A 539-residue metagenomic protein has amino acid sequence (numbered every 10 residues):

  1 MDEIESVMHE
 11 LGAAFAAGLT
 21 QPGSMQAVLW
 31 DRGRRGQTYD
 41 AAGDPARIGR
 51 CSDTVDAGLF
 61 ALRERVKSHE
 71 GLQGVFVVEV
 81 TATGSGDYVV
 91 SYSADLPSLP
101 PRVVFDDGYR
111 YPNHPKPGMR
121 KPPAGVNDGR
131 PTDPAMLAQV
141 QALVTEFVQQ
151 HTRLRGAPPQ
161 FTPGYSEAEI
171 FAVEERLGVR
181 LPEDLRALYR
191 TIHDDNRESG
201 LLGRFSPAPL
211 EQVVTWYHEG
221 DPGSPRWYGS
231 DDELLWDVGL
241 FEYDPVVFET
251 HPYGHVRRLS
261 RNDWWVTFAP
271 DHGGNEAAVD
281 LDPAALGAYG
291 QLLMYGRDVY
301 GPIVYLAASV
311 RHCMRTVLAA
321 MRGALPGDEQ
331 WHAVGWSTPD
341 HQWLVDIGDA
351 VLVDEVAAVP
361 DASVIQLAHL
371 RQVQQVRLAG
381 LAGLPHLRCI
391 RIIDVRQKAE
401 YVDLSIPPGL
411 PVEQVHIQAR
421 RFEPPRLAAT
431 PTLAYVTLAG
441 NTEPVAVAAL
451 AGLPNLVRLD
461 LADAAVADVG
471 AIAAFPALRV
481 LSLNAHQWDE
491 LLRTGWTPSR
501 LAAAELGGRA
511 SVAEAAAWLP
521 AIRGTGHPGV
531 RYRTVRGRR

Functional and structural regions predicted by a protein language model:
I4-L99, V104-D106: Long compositionally biased, domain-poor regions of proteins
T81-A138, A324-Q330, V466, W496-A503 (+1 more regions): Acidic, proline/glycine-rich low-complexity IDRs
G84, A94, H193, A269-H272 (+1 more regions): Short, flexible loop/turn elements at secondary-structure junctions
P115, L293-G323: Compact, glycine/acidic-enriched structural inserts
K121-H272, D394-A399, A419-F422, G440 (+4 more regions): A surface-exposed partner-binding patch
N262-A278, D282-A285, Y295, V299: Extended serine/threonine-enriched, polar tracts that run as long, contiguous segments within proteins
H312-V356, V364-L367: Low-complexity, Gly/Ser/Thr/Pro-rich intrinsically disordered linker/tail segments
Q342-D354, I365-V376, H386-R426, T432-A449 (+2 more regions): Concave beta-strand-loop units of leucine-rich repeat
